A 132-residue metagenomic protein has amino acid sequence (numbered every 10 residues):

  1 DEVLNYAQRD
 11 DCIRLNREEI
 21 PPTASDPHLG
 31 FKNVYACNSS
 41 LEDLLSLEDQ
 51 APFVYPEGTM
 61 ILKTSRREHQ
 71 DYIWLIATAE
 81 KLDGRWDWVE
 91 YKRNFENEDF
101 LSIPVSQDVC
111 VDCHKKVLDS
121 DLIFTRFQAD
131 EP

Functional and structural regions predicted by a protein language model:
D1-A51: N-terminal secretory signal peptides
Q8-R9, I20-A24, H28, E48-P132: Sequence context surrounding c-type heme c attachment/ligation sites in exported
